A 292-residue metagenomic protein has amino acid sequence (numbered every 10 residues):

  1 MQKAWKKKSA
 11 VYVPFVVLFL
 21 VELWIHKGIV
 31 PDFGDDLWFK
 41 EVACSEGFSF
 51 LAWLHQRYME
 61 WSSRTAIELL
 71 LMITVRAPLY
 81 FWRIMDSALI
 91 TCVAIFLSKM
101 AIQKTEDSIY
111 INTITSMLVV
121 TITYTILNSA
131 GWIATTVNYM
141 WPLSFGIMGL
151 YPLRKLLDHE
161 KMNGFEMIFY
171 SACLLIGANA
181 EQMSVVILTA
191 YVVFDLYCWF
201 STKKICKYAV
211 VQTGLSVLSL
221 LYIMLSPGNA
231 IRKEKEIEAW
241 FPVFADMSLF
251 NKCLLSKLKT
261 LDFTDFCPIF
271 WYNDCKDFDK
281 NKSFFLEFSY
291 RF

Functional and structural regions predicted by a protein language model:
M1-V21: Start-transfer (signal-anchor) and selected internal transmembrane alpha helices of multi-pass inner/ER membrane
K3-W5, S98-I109, L156-N163, C198-Y208 (+1 more regions): Membrane-interface helix-boundary motifs at transmembrane edges
L20, S116-Y124, C173-A178, L215-L225 (+1 more regions): Aromatic-anchored segments of alpha-helical transmembrane domains
I25-I84, I133, E181-T189, W199-E287 (+1 more regions): Transmembrane catalytic cores of multi-pass membrane glycosyltransferases and polysaccharide-assembly enzymes
I84-V93, T136-G149, L188-T189: Membrane-embedded alpha-helical segments of multi-pass membrane proteins, especially the transmembrane helices
S87-Y110, M148: Transmembrane-helix motifs of polytopic, lipid-linked glycan transferases
I111-R154, A180, F292: Membrane-interface micro-motifs in multi-pass membrane enzymes
F165-I187: Membrane-interface alpha helices of multi-pass inner-membrane proteins
